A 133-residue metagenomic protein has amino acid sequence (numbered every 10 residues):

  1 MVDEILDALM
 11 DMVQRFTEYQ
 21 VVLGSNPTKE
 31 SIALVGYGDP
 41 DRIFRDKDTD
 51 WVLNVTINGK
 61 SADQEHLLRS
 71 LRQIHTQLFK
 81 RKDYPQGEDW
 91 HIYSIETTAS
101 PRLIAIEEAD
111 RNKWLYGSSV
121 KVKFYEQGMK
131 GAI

Functional and structural regions predicted by a protein language model:
M1-V22, Y37-I133: Charged, amphipathic alpha-helical segments and their flanking helix caps
G24-N26: Conserved beta-strand termini and adjacent loop/short-helix elements that scaffold enzyme active sites in alpha/beta
T28-G38: A short, hydrophobic beta-strand-centered structural micro-motif
